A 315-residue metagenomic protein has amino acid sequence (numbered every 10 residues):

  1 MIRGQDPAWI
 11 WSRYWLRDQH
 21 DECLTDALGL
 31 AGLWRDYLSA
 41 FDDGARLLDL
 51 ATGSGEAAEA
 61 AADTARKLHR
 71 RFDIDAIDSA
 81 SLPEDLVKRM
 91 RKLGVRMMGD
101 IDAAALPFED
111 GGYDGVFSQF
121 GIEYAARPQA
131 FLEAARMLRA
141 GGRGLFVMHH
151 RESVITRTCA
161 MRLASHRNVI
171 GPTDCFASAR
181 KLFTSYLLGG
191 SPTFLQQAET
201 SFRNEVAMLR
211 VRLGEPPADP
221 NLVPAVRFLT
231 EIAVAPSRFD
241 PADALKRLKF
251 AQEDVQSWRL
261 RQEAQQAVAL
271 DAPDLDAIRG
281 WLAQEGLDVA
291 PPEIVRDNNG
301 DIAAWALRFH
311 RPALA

Functional and structural regions predicted by a protein language model:
M1-D42: Class I SAM-dependent methyltransferase Rossmann-like catalytic core, especially the SAM/SAH-binding loop
R46-L48, G53-A105: Class I SAM-dependent methyltransferase SAM/SAH-binding core
A104-V116: A short acidic, Gly/Pro-enriched loop at the edge of an enzyme's catalytic core that lines a small-molecule cofactor
G115-P128: A short SAM/SAH-binding and catalytic strip from SAM-dependent methyltransferases
Q129-A140: A short glycine-rich, Lys/Arg-flanked "PGG" loop and its adjoining helix->strand segment in the class I
L145-C175: Conserved class I S-adenosyl-L-methionine
F176-D288: Substrate-binding/catalytic lobe of Class I Rossmann-like enzymes that use SAM or dcSAM, i.e., the mid-to-C-terminal
G286, V295-A315: Core SAM-dependent methyltransferase catalytic element
